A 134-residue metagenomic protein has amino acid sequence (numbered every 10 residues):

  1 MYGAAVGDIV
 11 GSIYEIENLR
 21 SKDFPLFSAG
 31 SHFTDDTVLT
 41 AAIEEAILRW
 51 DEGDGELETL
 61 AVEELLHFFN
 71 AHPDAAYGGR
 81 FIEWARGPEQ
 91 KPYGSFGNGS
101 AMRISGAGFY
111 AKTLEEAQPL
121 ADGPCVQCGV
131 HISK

Functional and structural regions predicted by a protein language model:
M1-K134: Structured, active/binding-site neighborhoods that engage oxygen-rich ligands
